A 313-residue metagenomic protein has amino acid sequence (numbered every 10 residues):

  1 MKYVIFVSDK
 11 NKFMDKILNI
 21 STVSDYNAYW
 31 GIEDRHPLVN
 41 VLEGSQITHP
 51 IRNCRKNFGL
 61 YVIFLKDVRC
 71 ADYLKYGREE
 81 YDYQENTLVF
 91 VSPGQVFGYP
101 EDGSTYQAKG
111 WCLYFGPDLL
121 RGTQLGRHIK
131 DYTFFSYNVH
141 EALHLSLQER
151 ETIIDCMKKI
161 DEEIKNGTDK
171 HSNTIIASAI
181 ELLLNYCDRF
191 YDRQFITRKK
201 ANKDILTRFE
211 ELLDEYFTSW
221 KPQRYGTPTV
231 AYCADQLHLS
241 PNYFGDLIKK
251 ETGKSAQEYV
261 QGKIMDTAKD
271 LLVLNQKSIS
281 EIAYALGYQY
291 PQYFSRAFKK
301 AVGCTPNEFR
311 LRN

Functional and structural regions predicted by a protein language model:
M1-D82: Generic protein-terminus/edge-of-domain signal
S8, D102-N166: A hydrophobic/aromatic-rich effector-binding and dimerization subdomain of bacterial HTH-type transcriptional regulators
Y83-F97, Y114-P117: Conserved metal-binding segment of the jelly-roll/cupin
N86, F244, Y293-F294, F298: Short hydrophobic/aromatic patch on the recognition helix
E151-D214: An amphipathic alpha-helical interaction segment
A177, K199-L237, E258-K277: A short, Lys/Arg-enriched amphipathic alpha-helix from helix-turn-helix/homeodomain DNA-binding modules
K250-Q289, L311-N313: Terminal helix-turn-helix DNA-binding modules in bacterial transcription factors
S295-N313: …primarily DNA-binding HTH/wHTH and HhH modules…
